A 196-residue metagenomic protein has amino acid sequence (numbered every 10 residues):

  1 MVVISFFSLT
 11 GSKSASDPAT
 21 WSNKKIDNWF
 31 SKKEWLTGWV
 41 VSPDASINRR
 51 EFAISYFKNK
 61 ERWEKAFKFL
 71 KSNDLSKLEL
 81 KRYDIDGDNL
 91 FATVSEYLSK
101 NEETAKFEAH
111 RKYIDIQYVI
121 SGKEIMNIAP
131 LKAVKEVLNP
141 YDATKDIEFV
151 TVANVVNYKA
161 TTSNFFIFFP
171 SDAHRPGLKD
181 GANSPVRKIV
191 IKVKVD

Functional and structural regions predicted by a protein language model:
M1-W21: Bacterial Sec-dependent N-terminal signal peptides
N23-V94, T104: A short, N-terminal "cap"/entry segment at the start of jelly-roll beta-barrel domains of the cupin/DSBH fold
D74-V137: Mid-length scaffold segments of soluble, non-membrane domains
E124-A160: A short beta-strand-loop-beta hairpin characteristic of the jelly-roll/cupin
P130, P170, V193-V195: Short, structured patches in soluble enzyme cores that scaffold and shape functional sites
A153, K159-G177: Conserved metal-binding segment of the jelly-roll/cupin
F165-F166, N183-D196: A short hydrophobic beta-strand segment most commonly corresponding to one strand of the jelly-roll/cupin
L178-A182: Short proline/glycine-enriched turn/loop segments at secondary-structure junctions
